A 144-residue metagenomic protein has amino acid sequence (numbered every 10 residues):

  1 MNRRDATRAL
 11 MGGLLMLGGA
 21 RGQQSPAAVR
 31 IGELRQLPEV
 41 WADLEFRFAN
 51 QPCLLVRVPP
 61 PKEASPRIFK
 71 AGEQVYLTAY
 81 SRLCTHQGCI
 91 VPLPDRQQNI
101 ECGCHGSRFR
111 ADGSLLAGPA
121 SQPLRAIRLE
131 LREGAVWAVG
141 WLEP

Functional and structural regions predicted by a protein language model:
M1-L14: N-terminal secretory signal peptides and thylakoid transit peptides that target proteins across membranes
L14-A20: Hydrophobic h-region of N-terminal signal peptides that target proteins for export in Gram-negative bacteria
R21-T85, C89-P94, R125-P144: N-terminal pre-ligand scaffold of iron-sulfur
Q98-G106, L116-R125: Short cysteine/histidine-rich metal-coordination sites, predominantly Zn2+-binding motifs
R110: Short, acidic, Ser/Thr-enriched surface-loop or helix-capping motifs
